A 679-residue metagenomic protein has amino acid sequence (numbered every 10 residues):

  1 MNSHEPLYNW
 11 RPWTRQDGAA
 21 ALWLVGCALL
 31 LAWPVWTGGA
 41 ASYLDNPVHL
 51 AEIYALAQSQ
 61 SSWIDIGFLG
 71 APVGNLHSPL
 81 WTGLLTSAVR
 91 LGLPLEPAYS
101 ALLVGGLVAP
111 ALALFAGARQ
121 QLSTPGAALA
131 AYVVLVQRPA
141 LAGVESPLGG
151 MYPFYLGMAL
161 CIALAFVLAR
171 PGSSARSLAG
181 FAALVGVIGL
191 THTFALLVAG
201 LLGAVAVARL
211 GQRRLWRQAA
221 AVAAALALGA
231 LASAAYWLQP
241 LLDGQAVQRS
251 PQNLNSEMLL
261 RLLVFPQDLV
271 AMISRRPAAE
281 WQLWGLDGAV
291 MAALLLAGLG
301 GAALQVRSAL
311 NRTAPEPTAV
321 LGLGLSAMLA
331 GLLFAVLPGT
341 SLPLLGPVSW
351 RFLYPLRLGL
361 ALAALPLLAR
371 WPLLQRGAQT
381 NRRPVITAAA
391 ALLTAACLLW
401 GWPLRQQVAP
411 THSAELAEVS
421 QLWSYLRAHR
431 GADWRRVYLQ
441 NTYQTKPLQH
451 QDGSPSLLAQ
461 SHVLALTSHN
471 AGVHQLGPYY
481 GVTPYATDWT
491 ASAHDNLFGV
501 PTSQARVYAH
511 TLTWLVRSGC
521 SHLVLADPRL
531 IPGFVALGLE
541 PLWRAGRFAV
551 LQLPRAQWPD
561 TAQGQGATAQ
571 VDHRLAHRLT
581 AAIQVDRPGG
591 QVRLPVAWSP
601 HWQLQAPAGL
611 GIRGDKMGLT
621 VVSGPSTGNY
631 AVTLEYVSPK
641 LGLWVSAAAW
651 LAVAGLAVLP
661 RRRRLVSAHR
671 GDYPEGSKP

Functional and structural regions predicted by a protein language model:
M1-W33, T387-A390, L651-P679: Start-transfer (signal-anchor) and selected internal transmembrane alpha helices of multi-pass inner/ER membrane
Y8, D560-V666: Active-site-proximal, structured, solvent-exposed surfaces of multi-pass membrane proteins that position macromolecular
W13, D17-A20, G26-L160, V187 (+4 more regions): Active-site lumenal/periplasmic loops and adjacent helix-entry segments of GT-C-fold, multi-pass membrane
T14, L210-A223, A297-T340, L374-P384: Membrane-interface helix-loop-helix junctions at transmembrane boundaries of multi-pass membrane enzymes, predominantly
V167, S177-H192, A227-L231: Membrane-interface alpha helices of multi-pass inner-membrane proteins
A206-A208, L228-L231, D287-P317, R370 (+1 more regions): Hydrophobic, aromatic-rich transmembrane alpha-helices and their immediate juxtamembrane boundary segments
A219-V222, L226-Q305, P343, S349-W350: Periplasmic/ER-lumenal interhelical loops and adjacent helix-loop junctions in multi-pass membrane proteins
A395-P410, A432-W514, S599-P600: Extracytoplasmic/lumenal acceptor-recognition loop(s) of multi-pass membrane glycoenzymes
